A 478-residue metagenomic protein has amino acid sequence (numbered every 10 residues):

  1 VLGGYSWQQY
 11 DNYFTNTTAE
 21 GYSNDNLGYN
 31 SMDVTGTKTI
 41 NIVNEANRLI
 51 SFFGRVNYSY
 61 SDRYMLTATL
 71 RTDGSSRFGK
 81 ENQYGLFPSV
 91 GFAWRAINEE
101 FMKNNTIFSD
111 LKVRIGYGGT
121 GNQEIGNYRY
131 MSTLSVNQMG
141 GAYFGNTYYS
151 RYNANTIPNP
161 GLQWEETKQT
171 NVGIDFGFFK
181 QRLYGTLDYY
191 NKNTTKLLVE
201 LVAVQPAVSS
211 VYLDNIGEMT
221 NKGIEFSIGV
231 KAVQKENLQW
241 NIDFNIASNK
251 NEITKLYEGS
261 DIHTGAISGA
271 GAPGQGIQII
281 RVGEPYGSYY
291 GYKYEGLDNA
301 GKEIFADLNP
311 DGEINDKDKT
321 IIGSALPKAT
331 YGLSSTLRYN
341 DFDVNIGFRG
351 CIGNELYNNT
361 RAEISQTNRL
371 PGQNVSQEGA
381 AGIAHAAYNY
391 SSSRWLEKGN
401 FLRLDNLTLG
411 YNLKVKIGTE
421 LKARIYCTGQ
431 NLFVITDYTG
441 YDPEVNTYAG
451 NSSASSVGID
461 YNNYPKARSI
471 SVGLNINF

Functional and structural regions predicted by a protein language model:
V1-I279, L337, G350, L396-F478: Extracellular/periplasmic, surface-exposed regions of secreted and cell-surface proteins
G4, S288-L297, E303-D307, T336 (+1 more regions): Exposed, low-structure sequence patches enriched in small/polar residues
T120-Q123, G287, G301, D311: Feature marks flexible
G274-Y286, G301-K302: Glycine-centered loop/turn motifs
R281-G287, Y292, D316: Long intrinsically disordered, low-complexity, acidic S/T/P-rich regions of large eukaryotic scaffold/adaptor proteins
E303-D318: Acidic, glycine-anchored loop motifs typical of Ca2+
N309-D311, V344-L404: C-terminal beta-barrel architecture of Gram-negative outer-membrane proteins
S324-Y357: Glycine-rich, aromatic-lined ligand/substrate-binding cores of catalytic and carbohydrate-binding domains
